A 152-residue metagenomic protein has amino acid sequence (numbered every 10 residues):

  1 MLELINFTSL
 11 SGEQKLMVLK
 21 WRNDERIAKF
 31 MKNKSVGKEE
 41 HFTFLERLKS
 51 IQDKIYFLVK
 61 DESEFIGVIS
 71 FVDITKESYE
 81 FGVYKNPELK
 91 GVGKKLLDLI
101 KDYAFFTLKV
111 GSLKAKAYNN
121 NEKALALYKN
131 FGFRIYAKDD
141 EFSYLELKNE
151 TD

Functional and structural regions predicted by a protein language model:
M1-E13, N149-D152: Conserved N-terminal entry element of GNAT/NAT acetyltransferase domains
V18-N23, H41, L45: Hydrophobic alpha-helical core bundles mediating ligand binding, dimerization, or RNAP-core interactions
K20-K34: Helix-loop element at the rim of GNAT/NAT acetyltransferase active sites that forms part of the acceptor-substrate
K34-E88: Acetyl-CoA-dependent GNAT
I74-T75, E80, A117, Y136-K138: Short histidine
N86, K114-L125, E141-E146: Conserved beta-strand-loop-alpha-helix junction that forms the acyl-donor binding cleft
K90-A104, A126-N130: Conserved acetyl-CoA-binding loop-helix of GNAT-fold acetyltransferases
K129-D139: Conserved acetyl-CoA-binding loop of GNAT-fold acetyltransferases
